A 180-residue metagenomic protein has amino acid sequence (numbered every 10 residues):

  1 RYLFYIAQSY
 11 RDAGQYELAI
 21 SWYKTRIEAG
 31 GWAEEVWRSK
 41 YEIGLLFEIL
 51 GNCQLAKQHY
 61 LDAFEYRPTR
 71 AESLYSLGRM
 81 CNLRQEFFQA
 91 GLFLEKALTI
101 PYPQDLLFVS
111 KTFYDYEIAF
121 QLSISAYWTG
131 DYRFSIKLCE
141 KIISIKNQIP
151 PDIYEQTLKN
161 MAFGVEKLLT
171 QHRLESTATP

Functional and structural regions predicted by a protein language model:
R1, E35-R38, A71-E72, S110-T112 (+2 more regions): Start-of-helix register in tetratricopeptide repeats
Y5, E42, S76-R79, Q121 (+2 more regions): "A position-specific structural signal for the A-helix of alpha-solenoid helical repeats
Y16, C53, F87-F88, Y132: TPR-repeat structural position
G31-E34, P68, Y102, N147-Q148 (+1 more regions): Short coil turns that delineate tetratricopeptide repeat
